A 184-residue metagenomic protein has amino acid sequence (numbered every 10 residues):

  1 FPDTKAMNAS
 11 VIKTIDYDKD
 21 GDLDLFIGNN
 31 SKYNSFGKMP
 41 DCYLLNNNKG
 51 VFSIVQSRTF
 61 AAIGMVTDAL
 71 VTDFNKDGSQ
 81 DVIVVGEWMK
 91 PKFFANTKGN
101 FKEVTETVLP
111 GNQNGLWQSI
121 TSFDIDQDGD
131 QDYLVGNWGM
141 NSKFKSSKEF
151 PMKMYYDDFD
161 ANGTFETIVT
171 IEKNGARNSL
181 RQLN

Functional and structural regions predicted by a protein language model:
F1-M7, C42-G64, A95-G115, Y155-N184: Blade-edge motifs of beta-propeller repeat domains
A9-K19, V66-F74, W117-Q127, G136 (+1 more regions): Beta-propeller blade termini
D20, D24, D77, D81 (+3 more regions): Acidic carboxylate motifs that coordinate Ca2+ or other divalent cations, activating on Asp/Glu
L25-N29, V82-V85, Y133-N137: Hydrophobic beta-strand segments that make up the repeating blades of beta-propeller and related beta-repeat
N29, K38-M39, N47, G86-W88 (+1 more regions): Structural signature of WD-repeat beta-propellers
N34, K90-K92, M140-K143, N162-G163: Flexible loop/turn segments at secondary-structure boundaries
N34-M39, E87-M89, K145-F150: Short, solvent-exposed loop/turn segments at conserved positions within beta-propeller repeat blades
F93, E103-P151, Y155: Conserved, well-structured beta-alpha core segment at the onset of a catalytic domain
